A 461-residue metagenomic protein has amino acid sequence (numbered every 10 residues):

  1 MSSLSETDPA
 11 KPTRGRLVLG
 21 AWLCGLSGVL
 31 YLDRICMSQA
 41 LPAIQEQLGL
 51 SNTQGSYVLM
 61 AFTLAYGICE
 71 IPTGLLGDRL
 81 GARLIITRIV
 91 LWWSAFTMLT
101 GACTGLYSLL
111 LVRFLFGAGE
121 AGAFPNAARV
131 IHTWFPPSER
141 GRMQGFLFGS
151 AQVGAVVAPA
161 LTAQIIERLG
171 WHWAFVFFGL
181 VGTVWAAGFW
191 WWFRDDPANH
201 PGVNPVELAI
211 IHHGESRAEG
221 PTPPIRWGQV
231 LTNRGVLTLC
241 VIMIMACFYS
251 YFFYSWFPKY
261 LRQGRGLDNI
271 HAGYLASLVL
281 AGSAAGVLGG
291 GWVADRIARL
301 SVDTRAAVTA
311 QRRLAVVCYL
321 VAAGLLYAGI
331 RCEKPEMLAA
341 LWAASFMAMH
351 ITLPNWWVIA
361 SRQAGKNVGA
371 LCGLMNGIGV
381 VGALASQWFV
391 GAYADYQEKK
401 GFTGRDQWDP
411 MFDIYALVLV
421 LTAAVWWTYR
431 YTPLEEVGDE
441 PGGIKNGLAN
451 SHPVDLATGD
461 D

Functional and structural regions predicted by a protein language model:
V18-N52, T73, F253-P258: Extracytoplasmic
I35, T63-I71, A121, A155-V156 (+4 more regions): Residue-level signature of mid-helix packing/kink "hotspots" within the transmembrane helices of 12-pass Major
M37-S38, L231-G291, M349-W357, A383-G391: Extracytoplasmic gate region of multi-pass secondary transporters
G49, G81, A102-S108, G119 (+4 more regions): Helix-breaking motifs and short loop linkers at transmembrane-helix boundaries and internal kinks in secondary membrane
I68-Y107: Conserved MFS/SLC helix-loop-helix module at the cytosolic interface between two early adjacent transmembrane helices
L84-L99, A306-Y327: Structural signature of the two symmetry-related core transmembrane helices
V112-A151: Cytoplasmic helix-loop-helix junction between adjacent transmembrane helices in 12-TM secondary transporters
L147-H200: Helix-loop-helix hairpin linking two adjacent transmembrane segments in secondary transporters
